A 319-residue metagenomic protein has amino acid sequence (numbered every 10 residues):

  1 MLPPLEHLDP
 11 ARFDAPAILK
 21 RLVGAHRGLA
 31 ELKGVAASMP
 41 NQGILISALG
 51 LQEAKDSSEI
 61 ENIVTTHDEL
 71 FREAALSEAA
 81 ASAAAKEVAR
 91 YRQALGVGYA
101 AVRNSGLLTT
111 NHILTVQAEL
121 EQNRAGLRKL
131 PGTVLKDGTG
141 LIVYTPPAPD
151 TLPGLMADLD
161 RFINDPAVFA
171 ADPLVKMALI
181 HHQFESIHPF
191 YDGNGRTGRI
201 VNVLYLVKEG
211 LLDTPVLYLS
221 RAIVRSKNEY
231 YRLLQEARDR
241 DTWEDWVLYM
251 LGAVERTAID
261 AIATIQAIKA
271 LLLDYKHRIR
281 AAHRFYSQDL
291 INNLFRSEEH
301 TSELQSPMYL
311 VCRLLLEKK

Functional and structural regions predicted by a protein language model:
M1-S302: FIC/Doc superfamily catalytic core
E303-K319: Positively charged, low-complexity/disordered segments
